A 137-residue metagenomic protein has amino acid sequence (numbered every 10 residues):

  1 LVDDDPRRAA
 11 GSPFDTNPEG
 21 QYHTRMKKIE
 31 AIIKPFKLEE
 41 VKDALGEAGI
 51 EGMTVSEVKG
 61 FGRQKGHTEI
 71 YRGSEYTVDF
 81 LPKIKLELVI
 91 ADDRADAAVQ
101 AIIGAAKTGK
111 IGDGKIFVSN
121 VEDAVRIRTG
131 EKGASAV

Functional and structural regions predicted by a protein language model:
P6, P13-V137: Positively charged, small/polar-rich N-terminal and surface patches that mediate targeting and assembly and bind
